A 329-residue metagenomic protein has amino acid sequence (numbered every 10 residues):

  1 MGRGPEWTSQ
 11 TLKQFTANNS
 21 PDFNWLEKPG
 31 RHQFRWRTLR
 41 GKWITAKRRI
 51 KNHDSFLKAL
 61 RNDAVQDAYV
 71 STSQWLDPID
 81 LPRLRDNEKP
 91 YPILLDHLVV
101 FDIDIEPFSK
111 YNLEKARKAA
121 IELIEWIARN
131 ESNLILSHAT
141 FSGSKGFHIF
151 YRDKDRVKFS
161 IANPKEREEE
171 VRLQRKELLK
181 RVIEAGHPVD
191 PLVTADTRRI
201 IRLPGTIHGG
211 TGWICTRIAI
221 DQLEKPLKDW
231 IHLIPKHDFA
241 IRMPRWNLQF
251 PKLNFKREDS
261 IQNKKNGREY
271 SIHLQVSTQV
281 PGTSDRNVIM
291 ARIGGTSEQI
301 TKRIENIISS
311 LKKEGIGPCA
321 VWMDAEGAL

Functional and structural regions predicted by a protein language model:
M1-S9, K13, T38-H53, K58 (+6 more regions): Helical (often loop-to-helix) elements that flank the catalytic cores of nucleotide-handling enzymes
G2-Q10, K176, K180-L329: Long, low-complexity, charged/polar intrinsically disordered accessory regions
S20-S109, L113, P191, I241 (+5 more regions): SsDNA-processing nucleotidyl-transfer enzymes
D63-V65, L94-D96, S132-I135, G143-K145 (+1 more regions): Short, well-ordered loop/turn elements at secondary-structure boundaries
L76, P107, K145, D155-V157 (+1 more regions): Short loop/turn segments at secondary-structure transitions that flank enzyme active sites
P82-Y91, A128, S132-S142, P188-P191: Catalytic micro-motifs at enzyme active sites that drive phosphoryl/nucleotidyl and oxygen chemistry
L98-F101, L136-N163, I200-P204, G327-L329: Histidine-centered divalent-metal-coordination microenvironment in nucleic-acid enzymes
D104-E106, R152-K154, G294: Solvent-exposed residues in well-ordered beta-strands and their adjoining turns, especially edge/terminal strands
